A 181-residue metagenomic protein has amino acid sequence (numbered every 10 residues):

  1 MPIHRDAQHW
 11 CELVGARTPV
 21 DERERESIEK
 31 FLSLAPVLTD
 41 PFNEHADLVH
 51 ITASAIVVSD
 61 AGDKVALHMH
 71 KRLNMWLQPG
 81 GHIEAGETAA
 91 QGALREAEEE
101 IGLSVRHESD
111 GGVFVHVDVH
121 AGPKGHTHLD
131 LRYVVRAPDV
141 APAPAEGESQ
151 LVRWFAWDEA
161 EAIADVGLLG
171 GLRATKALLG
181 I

Functional and structural regions predicted by a protein language model:
M1-V20: N-terminal leader/capping segments at the start of a protein or of a new domain
H4-A7, R25-I28, L172: Alpha-helix initiation and N-capping motif
A16-S54: Acidic, metal-coordinating catalytic segment for phosphate/diphosphate chemistry, firing primarily on the Nudix
L38, D47, R72, P79 (+2 more regions): Glycine-rich, flexible loop/turn motifs
F42-Q78: N-terminal strand-loop-strand
D63-E99: Conserved Nudix-box catalytic region and its N-terminal flanking loop in Nudix hydrolases and closely related
E84-G171: Unchanged
G170-I181: Charged phosphate-binding loop/patch that engages nucleotide di/tri-phosphates or the phosphate backbone of nucleic
